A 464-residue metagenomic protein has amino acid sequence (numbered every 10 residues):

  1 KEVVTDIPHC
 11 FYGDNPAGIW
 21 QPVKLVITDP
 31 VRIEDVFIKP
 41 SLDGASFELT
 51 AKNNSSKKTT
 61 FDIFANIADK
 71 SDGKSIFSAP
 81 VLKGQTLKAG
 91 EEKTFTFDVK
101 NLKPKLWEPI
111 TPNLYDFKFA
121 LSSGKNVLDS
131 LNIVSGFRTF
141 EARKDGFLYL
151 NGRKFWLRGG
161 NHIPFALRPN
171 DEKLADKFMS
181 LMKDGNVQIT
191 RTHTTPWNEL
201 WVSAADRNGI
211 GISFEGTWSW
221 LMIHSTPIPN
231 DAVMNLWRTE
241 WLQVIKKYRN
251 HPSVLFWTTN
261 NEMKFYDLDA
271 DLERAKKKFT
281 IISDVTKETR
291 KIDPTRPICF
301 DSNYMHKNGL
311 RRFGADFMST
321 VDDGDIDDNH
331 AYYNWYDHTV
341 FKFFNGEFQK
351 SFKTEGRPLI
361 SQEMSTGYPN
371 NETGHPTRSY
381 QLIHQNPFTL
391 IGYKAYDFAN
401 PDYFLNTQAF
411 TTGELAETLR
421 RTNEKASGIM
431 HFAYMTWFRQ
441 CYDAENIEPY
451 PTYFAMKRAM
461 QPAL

Functional and structural regions predicted by a protein language model:
K1-P196, A204, N208-G209, L255-F256 (+5 more regions): Secreted/periplasmic carbohydrate-active enzymes, especially glycoside hydrolases
D176, I189-P451: Substrate-binding/catalytic cleft of secreted carbohydrate-active enzymes, primarily glycoside hydrolases
